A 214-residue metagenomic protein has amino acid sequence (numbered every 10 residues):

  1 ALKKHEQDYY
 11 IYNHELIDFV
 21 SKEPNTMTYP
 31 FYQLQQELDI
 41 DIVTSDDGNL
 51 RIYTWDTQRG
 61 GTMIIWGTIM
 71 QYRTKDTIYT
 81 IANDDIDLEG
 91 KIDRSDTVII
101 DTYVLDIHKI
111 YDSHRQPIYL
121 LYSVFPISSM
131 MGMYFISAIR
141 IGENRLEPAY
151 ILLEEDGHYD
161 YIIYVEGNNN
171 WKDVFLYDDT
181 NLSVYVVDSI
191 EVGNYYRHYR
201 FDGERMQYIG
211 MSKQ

Functional and structural regions predicted by a protein language model:
A1-R51: Start-of-domain marker
E37-G60, P117-P126: Exposed beta-strand-loop-beta-strand "reactive/processing" segments of non-cytosolic proteins
T62-M63, M133: Short loop/turn segments at connectors of secondary-structure elements within structured domains
I65-H108: Short N-terminal edge-element motif at the start of the domain
I92-H114, V124-I127, G132-F135, R145-G210: Short aromatic loop motif centered on NTY/YTY
K213-Q214: Short, solvent-exposed mixed-charge patches
